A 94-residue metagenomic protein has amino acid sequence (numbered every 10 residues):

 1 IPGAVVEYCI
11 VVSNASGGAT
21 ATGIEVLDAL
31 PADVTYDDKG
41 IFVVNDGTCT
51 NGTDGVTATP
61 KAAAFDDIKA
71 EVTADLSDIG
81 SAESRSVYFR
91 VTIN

Functional and structural regions predicted by a protein language model:
I1-N94: Exported/extracytosolic protein signature
